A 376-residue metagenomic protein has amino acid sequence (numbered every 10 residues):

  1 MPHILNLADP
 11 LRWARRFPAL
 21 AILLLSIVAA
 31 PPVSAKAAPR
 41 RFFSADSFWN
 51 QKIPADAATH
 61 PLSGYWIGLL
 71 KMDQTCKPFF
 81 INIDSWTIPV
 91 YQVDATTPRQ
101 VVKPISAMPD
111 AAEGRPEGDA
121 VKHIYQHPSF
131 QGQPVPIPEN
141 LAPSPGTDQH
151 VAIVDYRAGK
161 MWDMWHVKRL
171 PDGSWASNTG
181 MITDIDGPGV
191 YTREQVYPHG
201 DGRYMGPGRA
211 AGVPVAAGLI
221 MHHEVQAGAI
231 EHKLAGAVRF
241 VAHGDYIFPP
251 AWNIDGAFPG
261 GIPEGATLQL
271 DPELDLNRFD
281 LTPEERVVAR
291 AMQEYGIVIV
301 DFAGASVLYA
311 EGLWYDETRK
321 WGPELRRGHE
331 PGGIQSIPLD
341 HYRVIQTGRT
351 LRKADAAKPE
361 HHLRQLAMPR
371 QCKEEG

Functional and structural regions predicted by a protein language model:
H3-L20: Bacterial N-terminal signal peptides that target proteins for export
P18-V28: Bacterial N-terminal signal peptides
A30-P32: N-terminal signal peptide c-region/cleavage motif recognized by signal peptidases
K36-G376: Short, surface-exposed polybasic-aromatic patches that bind anionic ligands, especially phosphate groups
